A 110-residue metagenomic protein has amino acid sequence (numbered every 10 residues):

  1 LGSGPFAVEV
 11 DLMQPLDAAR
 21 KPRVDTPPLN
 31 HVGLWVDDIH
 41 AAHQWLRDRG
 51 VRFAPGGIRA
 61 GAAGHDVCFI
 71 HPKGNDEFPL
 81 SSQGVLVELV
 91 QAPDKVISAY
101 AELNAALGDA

Functional and structural regions predicted by a protein language model:
L1-V8, K21-L46, K73: Vicinal oxygen chelate
P15-L16: A conserved beta-strand-loop-helix scaffold within acyl/acetyltransferase catalytic domains
A19-R20, G57: A general structural-boundary detector
H43-A110: Vicinal oxygen chelate
